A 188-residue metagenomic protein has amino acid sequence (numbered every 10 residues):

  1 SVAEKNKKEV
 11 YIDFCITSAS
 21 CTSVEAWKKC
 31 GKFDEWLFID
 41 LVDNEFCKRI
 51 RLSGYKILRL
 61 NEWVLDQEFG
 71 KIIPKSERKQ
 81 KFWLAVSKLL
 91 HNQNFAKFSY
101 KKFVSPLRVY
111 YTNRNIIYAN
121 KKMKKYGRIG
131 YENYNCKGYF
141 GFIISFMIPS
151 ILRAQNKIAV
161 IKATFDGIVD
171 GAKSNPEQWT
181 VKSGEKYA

Functional and structural regions predicted by a protein language model:
A3-T22, Y100-V104: A recurrent flexible, glycine/aromatic-enriched loop bordering the glycosyltransferase active site that acts as
S20, A26-G31, W36-F69: A short, conserved alpha-helix in the catalytic core of glycosyltransferases
E25, E45, R114, Y118: Short, contiguous clusters of charged residues that form electrostatic/catalytic patches at enzyme active sites, used
V42-D43, N135-F140, G184: Short, conserved alpha-helical segments within structured domains
G54, N120-K124, A172-W179: A general structural signal marking secondary-structure boundaries and capping sites
K56-V160: Active-site-adjacent helix/loop segment of glycosyltransferases that harbors family-specific signature motifs
S150-A188: Membrane-interface aromatic/basic loop that binds lipid-linked glycans or pyrophosphate carriers, typified by
